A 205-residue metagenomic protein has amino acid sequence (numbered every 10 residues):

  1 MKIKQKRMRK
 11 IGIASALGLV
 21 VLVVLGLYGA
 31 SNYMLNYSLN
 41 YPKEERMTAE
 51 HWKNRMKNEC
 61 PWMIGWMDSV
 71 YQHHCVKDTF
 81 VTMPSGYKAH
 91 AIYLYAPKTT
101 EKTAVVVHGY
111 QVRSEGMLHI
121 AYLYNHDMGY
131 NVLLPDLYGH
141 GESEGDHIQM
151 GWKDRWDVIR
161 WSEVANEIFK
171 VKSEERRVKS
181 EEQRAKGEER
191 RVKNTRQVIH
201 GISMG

Functional and structural regions predicted by a protein language model:
K2-L22: N-terminal Sec-pathway targeting helices
V21-V81: An N-terminal hydrophobic leader/cap segment in hydrolases
P84-Y95: A short loop-to-beta-strand scaffold at the N-terminal edge of the catalytic core in hydrolase folds
E101-G109: Short beta-strand element of the alpha/beta-hydrolase
Y110-Y124: The serine-hydrolase catalytic nucleophile loop
Y124-E144: Conserved alpha/beta-hydrolase
I148-K170: Alpha/beta-hydrolase active-site loop
E174-R177, K193-S203: Alpha/beta-hydrolase fold nucleophile elbow
